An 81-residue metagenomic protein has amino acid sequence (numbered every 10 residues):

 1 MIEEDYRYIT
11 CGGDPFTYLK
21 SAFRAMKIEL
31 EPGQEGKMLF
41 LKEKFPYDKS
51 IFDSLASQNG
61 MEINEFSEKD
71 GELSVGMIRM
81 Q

Functional and structural regions predicted by a protein language model:
M1-E3, E35-L39, E72-S74: Intrinsic-disorder/low-complexity, polar/charged segments enriched in Ser/Thr/Lys/Arg/Asp/Glu/Gln
M1-Q34: An N-terminal amphipathic alpha-helical segment
T10-G12, K44-P46, Q81: Residues that cap or initiate secondary-structure elements
R24-F66: Short, hydrophobic/π-rich interface segment
S57-Q81: C-terminal edge-of-domain segments
